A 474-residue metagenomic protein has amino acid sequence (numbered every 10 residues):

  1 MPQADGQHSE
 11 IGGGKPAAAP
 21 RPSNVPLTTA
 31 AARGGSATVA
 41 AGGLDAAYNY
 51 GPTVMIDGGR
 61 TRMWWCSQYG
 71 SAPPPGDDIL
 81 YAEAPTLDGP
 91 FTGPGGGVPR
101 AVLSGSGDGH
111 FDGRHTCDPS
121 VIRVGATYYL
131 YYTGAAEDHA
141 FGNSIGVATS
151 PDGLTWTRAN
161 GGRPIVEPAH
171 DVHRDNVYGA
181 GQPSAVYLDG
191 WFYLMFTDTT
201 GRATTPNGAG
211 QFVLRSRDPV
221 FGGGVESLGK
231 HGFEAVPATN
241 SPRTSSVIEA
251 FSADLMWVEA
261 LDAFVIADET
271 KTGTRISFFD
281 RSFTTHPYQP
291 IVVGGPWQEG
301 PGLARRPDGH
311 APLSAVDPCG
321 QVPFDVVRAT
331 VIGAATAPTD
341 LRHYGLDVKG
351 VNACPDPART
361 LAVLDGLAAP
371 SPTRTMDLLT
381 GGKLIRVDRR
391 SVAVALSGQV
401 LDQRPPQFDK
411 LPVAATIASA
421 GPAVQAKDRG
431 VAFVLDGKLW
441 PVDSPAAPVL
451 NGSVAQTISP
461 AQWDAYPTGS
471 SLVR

Functional and structural regions predicted by a protein language model:
M1-Y50, M55-D112, R123-N176, Y187-V247 (+3 more regions): Beta-rich carbohydrate-recognition and catalytic domains
G35, G146, G179-G181, G302 (+3 more regions): Glycine-centered flexibility motif
A46-Y48, H115, G179, E249-F251 (+4 more regions): Residues that act as N-cap/strand-start positions at coil-to-secondary-structure junctions
G51-T53, D118-S120, Q182-S184, S252-L255 (+1 more regions): Conserved beta-strand position repeated once per blade in WD40 beta-propeller domains
Q182, S252-D254, P312-L313, L364-G366: Generic recognition of flexible, low-complexity loop/linker segments
V247-I266, L367, P372-T375, K427-G430: Surface-exposed interaction/gating patches
C354-R474: Short, surface-exposed polybasic-aromatic patches that bind anionic ligands, especially phosphate groups
